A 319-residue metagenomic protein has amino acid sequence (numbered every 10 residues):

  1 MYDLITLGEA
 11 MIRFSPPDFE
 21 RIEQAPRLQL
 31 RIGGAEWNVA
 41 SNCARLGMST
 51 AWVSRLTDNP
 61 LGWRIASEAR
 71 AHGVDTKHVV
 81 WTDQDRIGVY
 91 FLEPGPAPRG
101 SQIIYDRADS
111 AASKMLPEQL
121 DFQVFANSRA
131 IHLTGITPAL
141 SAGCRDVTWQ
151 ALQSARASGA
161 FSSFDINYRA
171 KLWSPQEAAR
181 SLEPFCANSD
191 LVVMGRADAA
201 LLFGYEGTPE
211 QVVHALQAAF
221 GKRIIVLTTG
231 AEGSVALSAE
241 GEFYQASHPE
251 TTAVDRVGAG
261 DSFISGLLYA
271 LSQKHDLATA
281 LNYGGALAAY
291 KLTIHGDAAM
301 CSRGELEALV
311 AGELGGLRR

Functional and structural regions predicted by a protein language model:
M1-D75, M115-P117, R319: Glycine-rich phosphate/adenosyl-contacting loop at the front of the ribokinase-like
M1-I5, Q153, Y205, P209-R319: Conserved phosphate-binding/catalytic region of the ribokinase-like
P17-R27, L133, G241-T252: Glycine/charged-rich beta-loop-alpha catalytic/anionic-binding loops adjacent to active sites
C43, G195, G260: Short, conserved phosphate/pyrophosphate- and ester-handling motifs at nucleotide-, phospho-/glycolipid
S49-G135, A308-R319: Conserved N-terminal subdomain of the carbohydrate kinase-like
P60-V74, A179-S189, V212-V213, Y244-T251: Short, electropositive alpha-helical surface patch
Q123-V124, P184-F185, A218: Structural alpha-helical scaffold elements that stabilize or flank donor/cofactor-binding regions in carbohydrate
A130, I136-A215, R223, E232-G233: Conserved beta-alpha-beta core of the PfkB/ribokinase-like small-molecule kinase fold
